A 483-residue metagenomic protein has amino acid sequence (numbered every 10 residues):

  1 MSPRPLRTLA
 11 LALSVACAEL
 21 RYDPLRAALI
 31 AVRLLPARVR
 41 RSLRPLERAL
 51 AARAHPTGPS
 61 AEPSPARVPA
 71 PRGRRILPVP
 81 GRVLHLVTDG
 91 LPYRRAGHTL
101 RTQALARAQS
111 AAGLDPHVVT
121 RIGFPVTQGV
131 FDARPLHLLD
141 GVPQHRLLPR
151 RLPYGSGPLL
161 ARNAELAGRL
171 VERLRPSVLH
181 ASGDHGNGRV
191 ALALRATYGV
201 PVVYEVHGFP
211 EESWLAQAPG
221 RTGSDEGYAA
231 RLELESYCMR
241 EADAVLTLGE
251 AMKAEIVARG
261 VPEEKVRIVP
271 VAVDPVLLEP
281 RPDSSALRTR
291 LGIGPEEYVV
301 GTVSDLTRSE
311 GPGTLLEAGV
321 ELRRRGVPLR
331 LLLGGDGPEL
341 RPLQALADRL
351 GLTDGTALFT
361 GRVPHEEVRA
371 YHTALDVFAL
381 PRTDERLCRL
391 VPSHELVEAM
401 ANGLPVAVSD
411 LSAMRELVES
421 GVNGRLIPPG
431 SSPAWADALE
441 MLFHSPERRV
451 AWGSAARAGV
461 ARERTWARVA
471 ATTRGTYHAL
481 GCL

Functional and structural regions predicted by a protein language model:
P36-P143: N-terminal subdomain of nucleotide-sugar transferases
V83-L86, G294-G319: Conserved donor-binding/catalytic core segment of Leloir-type glycosyltransferases
I122, A251, A272: Carbohydrate-associated surface elements
L174-V178, D243, H372-C388, L404: Acidic donor-binding loop of glycosyltransferase active sites
T289, M441, R448-E463, G475 (+1 more regions): A short, well-ordered alpha-helix in the C-terminal region of glycosyltransferases
R341-E367: Nucleotide-activated donor-binding/catalytic signature segment of Leloir-type glycosyltransferases, i.e., the conserved
L380, E398-A401, P405-V408, V418: Short hydrophobic beta-strand element within catalytic cores of glycosyltransferases and related nucleotide-activated
S420-G421, R425-S432, M441-E447: Conserved acidic donor-binding segment of nucleotide-sugar-dependent glycosyltransferases
